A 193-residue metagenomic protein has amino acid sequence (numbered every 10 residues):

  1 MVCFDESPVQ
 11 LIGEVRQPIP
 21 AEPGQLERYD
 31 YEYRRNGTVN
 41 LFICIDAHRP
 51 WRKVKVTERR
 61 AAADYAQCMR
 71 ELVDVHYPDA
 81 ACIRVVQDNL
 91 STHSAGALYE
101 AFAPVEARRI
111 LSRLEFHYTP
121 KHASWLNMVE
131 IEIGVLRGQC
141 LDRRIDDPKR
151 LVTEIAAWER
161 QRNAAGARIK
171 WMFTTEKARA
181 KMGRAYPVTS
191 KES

Functional and structural regions predicted by a protein language model:
M1-R70, M182-A185: Extended, low-complexity cationic-aromatic segments
V15, R150-S193: C-terminal domain-tail junction helix/linker
R28-R34, A107-M128, I145: RNase H-like polynucleotidyl transferase catalytic core
A63-R84: Short, basic/hydrophobic alpha-helical segments
A80-S94, T119-P120: Acidic/histidine-rich, metal-coordinating catalytic segments
A97-A107: Short, aromatic/basic amphipathic alpha-helical patches
K121, V129-P148, Q161-A165: Active-site proximal helix-loop segment of RNase H-like, two-metal nucleases, encompassing DDE(D)
